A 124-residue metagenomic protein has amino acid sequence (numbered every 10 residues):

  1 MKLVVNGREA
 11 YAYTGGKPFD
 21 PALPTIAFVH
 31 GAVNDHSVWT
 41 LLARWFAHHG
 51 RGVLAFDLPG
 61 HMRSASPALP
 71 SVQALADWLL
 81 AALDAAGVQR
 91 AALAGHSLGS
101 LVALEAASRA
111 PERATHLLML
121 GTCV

Functional and structural regions predicted by a protein language model:
M1-V5: Short acidic-hydrophobic surface loop/beta-edge motif
R8, Y13, A43, H48 (+1 more regions): Active-site loop/oxyanion-hole signature of alpha/beta-hydrolase fold enzymes
A10-A22: Short beta-strand-to-loop junctions in surface cap/lid or active-site-entrance loops
A22-G31: Short beta-strand element of the alpha/beta-hydrolase
G31-L41, V53: Serine-hydrolase catalytic-loop signature spanning alpha/beta hydrolases and amidase-signature enzymes
V33, L58-M62, V124: Alpha/beta-hydrolase active-site loop signature
Q89-V124: Conserved hydrolase catalytic core segment
